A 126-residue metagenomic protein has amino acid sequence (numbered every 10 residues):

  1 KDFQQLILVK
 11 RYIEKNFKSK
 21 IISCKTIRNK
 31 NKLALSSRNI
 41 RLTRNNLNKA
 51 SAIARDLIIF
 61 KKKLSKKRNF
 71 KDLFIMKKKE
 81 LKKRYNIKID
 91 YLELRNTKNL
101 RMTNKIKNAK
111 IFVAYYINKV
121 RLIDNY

Functional and structural regions predicted by a protein language model:
K1-N125: Active-site cores that bind ATP or allylic diphosphates and position pyrophosphate for catalysis
